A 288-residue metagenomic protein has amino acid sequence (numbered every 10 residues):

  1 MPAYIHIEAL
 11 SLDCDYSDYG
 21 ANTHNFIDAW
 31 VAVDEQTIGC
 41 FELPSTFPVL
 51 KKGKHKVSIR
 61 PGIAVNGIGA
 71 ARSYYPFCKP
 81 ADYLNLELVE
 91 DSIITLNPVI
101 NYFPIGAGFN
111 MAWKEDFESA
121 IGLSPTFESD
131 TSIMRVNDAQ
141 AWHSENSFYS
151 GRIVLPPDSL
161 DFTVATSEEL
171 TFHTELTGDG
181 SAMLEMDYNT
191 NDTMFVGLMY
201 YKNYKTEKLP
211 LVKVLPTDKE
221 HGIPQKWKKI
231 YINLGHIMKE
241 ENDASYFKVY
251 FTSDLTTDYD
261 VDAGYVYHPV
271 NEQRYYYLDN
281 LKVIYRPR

Functional and structural regions predicted by a protein language model:
M1-A9, P287-R288: Bacterial Sec-dependent N-terminal signal peptides
V33, K51-A70: A short, solvent-exposed beta-strand micro-motif common in secreted/extracellular proteins
N66-V99: Structured interaction patches on ligand/partner-binding surfaces of diverse proteins
N97-I133, Y276-K282, P287-R288: Extracellular carbohydrate-recognition regions
F117, L170-F195, I232, L281: Extra-cytoplasmic beta-strand recognition segments
S132-A165: Short carbohydrate-recognition loop motifs
E207-A244, D258: Extracellular carbohydrate recognition and processing domains and analogous Trp-centered ligand-binding platforms
T256-K282: Extracellular carbohydrate recognition
